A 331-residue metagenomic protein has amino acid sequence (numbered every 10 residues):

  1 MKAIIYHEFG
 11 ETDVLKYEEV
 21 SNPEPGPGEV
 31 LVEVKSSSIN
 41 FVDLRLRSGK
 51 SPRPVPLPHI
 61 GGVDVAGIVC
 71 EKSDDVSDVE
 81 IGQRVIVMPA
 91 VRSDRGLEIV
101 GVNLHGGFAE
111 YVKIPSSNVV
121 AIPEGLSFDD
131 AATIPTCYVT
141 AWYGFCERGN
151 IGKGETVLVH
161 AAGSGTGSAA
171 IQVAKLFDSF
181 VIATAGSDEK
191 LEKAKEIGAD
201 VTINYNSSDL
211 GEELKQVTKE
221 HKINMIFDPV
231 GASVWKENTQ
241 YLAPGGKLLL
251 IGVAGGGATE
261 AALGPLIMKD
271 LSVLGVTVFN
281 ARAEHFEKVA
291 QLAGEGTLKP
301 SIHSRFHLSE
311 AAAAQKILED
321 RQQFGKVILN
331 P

Functional and structural regions predicted by a protein language model:
S21-S37, K50-D94, H105, P123-G125: Glycine-rich beta-strand-centered segment in the early N-terminal region that forms part of a ligand/cofactor-binding
R84, D129-S208: Mid-domain Rossmann-like dinucleotide-binding core that forms the NAD(H)/NADP(H) cofactor-binding site
M88-A161: NAD(P)H dinucleotide-binding glycine-rich loop of Rossmann-like/cofactor-binding domains, especially the beta1-alpha1
A109, G154, A199, K222-I223 (+2 more regions): Local beta-strand N-terminus motif with an aromatic residue
F177, A185, V230-L298, P331: Glycine-rich phosphate-binding loop and adjacent beta-alpha segment of Rossmann(oid) nucleotide-cofactor-binding
L210-E220: Short amphipathic alpha-helix with an adjacent loop that forms part of the alpha/beta core around
R282-P331: C-terminal hydrophobic helical "lid"/dimerization subdomain of Rossmann-like NAD(P)H-dependent oxidoreductases
